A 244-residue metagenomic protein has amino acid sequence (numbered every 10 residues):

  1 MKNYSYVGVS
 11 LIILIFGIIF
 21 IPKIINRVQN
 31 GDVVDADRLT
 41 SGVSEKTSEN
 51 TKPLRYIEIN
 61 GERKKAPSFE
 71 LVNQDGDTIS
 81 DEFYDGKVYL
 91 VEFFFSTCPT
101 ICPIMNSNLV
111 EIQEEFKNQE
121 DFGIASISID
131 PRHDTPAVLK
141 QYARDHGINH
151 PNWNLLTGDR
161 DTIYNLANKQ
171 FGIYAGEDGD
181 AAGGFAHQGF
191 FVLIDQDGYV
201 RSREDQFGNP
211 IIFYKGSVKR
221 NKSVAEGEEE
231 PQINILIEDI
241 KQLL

Functional and structural regions predicted by a protein language model:
M1-S68, L243-L244: N-terminal targeting signals for export/organelle localization
A66-P67, Y89, Q188-G189: Short loop/turn microsegments at loop-to-beta-strand junctions
E70-L71, L193: Hydrophobic beta-strand positions
I79-L109, I124-A125: Short active-site neighborhood of thiol/selenol oxidoreductases, capturing the structured segment around
N106-L166: Structural microenvironment flanking redox-active thiols in thiol-disulfide oxidoreductases
W153, Y164, F171-G176, F185-V192: Structural micro-motif
D180-L244: Thiol-/selenol-based redox modules, centered on thioredoxin-like and closely related oxidoreductase domains
